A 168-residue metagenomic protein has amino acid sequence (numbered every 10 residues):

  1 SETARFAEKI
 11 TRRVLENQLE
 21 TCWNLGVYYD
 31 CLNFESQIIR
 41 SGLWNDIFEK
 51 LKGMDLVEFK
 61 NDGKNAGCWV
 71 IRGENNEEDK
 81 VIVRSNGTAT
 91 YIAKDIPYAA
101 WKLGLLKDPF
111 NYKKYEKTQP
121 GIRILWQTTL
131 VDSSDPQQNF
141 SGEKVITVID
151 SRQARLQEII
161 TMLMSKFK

Functional and structural regions predicted by a protein language model:
S1-K168: NTP-dependent nucleotidyl-transfer catalytic core
